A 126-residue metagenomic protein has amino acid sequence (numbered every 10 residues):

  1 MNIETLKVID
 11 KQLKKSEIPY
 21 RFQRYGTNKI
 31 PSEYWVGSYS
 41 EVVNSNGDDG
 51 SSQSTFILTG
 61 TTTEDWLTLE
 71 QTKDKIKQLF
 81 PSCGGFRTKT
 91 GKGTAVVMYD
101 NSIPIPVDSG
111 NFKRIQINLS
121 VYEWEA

Functional and structural regions predicted by a protein language model:
M1-D48, C83-G93: Small/polar-rich, solvent-exposed N-terminal microdomains that initiate assembly or binding
M1-K7, F56-T68: Short N-terminal helix-initiation segments at or just after the protein's N-terminus
Y25, V42, T63, Y122-A126: Generic structural motif
S45-S51, D108-N111: Short glycine/proline-enriched loop/turn "hinge" motifs that connect secondary-structure elements and lie
G50-E64, K113-E123: Oligomerization/assembly interface segments of phage tail-like spikes and tubes
E64-R87: Mid-chain, well-packed structural core segment of small domains
F80-E125: Acidic-leaning, charged glycine-interspersed low-complexity segments
